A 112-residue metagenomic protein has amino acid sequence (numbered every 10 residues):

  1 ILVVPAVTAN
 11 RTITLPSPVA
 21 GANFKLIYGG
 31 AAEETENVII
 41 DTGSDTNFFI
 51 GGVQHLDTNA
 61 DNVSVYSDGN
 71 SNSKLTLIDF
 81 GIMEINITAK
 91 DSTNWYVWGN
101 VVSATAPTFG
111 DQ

Functional and structural regions predicted by a protein language model:
I1-N62, A89-Q112: Exposed extracellular interaction/assembly regions and N-terminal maturation sites
N62-S71: Short Pro/Gly-enriched beta-strand edge/turn motifs at strand-loop
D68, I78-F80: Short solvent-exposed loop/turn micro-motifs enriched in small/polar/acidic residues
N72-T76: Beta-strand-rich interaction surfaces with strong enrichment in secreted/lumenal proteins
F80-K90: Extracellular disulfide-bonded cysteine-rich modules/repeats
